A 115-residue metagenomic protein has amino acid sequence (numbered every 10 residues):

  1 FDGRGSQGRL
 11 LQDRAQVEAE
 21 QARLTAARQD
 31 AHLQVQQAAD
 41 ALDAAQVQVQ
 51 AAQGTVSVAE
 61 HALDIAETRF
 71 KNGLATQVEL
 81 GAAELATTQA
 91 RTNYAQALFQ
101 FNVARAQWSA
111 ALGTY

Functional and structural regions predicted by a protein language model:
F1-S57, H61, Q96-F99: Sec/SRP-type N-terminal targeting helices
A45, G54-T114: Short segments within alpha-helical structural elements
